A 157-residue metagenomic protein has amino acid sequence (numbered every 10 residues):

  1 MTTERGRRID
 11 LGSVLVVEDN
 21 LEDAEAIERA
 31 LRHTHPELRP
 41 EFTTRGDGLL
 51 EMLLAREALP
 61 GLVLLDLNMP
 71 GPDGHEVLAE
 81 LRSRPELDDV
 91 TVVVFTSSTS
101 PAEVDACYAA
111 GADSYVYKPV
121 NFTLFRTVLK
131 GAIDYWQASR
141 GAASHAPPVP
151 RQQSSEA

Functional and structural regions predicted by a protein language model:
M1-L15, D19-P36, L59, N121-A157: Non-catalytic signal-transmission and effector/linker regions of two-component phosphorelay proteins
F42-L62: Acidic, metal-coordinating helix/loop segments flanking the phosphotransfer/catalytic sites of two-component signaling
L65-L67, T96: Active-site residues of response regulator receiver
M69-G71: Receiver (REC) domain active-site loop signature in two-component systems and cognate sites in sensor histidine kinases
D89-T99: A short, hydrophobic beta-strand element within the central beta-sheet of small alpha/beta folds
D113: Short, glycine/charged-rich "phosphate-handling" switch motifs in NTP-dependent and phosphotransfer domains
K118: A Lys-centered signature of the CheY-like receiver
